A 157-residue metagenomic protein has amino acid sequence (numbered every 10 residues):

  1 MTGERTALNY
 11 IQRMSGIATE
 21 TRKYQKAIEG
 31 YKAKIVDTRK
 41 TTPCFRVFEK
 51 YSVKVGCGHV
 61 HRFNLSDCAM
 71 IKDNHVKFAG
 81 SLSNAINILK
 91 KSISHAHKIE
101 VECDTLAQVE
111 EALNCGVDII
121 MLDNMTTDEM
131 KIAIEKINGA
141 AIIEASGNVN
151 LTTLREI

Functional and structural regions predicted by a protein language model:
M1-E102, Q108-C115, I119, K131-K136 (+2 more regions): Acidic/glycine-rich phosphate/pyrophosphate-binding loops and surrounding catalytic core that coordinate Mg2+
L122-D123, I143-V149: Glycine-rich beta-strand-to-loop/alpha-helix junction loops that act as flexible
G147-I157: C-terminal non-catalytic interaction appendages of large macromolecular assemblies
